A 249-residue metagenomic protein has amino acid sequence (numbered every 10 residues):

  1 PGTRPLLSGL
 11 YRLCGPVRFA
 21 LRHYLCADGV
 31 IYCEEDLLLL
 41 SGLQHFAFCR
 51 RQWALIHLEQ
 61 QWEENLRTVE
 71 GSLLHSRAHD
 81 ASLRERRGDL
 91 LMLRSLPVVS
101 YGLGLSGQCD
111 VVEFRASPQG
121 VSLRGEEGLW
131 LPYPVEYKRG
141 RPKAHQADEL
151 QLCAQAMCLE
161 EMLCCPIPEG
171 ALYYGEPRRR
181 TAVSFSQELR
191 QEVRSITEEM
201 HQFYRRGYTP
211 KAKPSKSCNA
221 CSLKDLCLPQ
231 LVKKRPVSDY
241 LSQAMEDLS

Functional and structural regions predicted by a protein language model:
P1-L13: Extreme N-terminal basic, low-complexity initiation segments that serve as generic localization/processing leaders
L7-L10, R22, H45, P214-S217 (+1 more regions): Secretory pathway export signals and precursors
L10-P134, K234, E246-S249: Metal-dependent nuclease catalytic cores that hydrolyze phosphodiester bonds in DNA/RNA, characterized by
C33-D36, E199-S215: Short, intrinsically disordered, charge-biased short linear motifs at domain edges
F46, H57, R77, E192 (+3 more regions): Residues that form generic nucleotide/phosphate-binding pockets
C49, T209-L248: Cysteine-cluster motifs in flexible loop/terminal segments that predominantly coordinate metals
A78-A81, G175-S186, A244-S249: Short, mixed-charge aromatic SLiMs
G107, E113-G207, N219-D225: Nucleic-acid nuclease catalytic cores
